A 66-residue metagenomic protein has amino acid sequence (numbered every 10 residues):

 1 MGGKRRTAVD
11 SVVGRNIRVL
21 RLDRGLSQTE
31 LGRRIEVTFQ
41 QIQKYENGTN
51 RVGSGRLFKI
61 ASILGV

Functional and structural regions predicted by a protein language model:
M1-V12: A detector for short, charged/polar N-terminal pre-domain segments
V12, E30, E46: Short glycine/serine/threonine-biased micro-segments
R15-E30, R34, K59: Short basic helix-loop element that most often maps to the first helix and adjoining turn of HTH DNA-binding modules
L26, V37, V66: Short glycine/serine/threonine/alanine-rich loop segments
I35-V52: Recognition helix of helix-turn-helix/homeodomain-like DNA-binding domains that insert into the DNA major groove
G53-V66: DNA major-groove recognition helix of helix-turn-helix/homeodomain DNA-binding modules
